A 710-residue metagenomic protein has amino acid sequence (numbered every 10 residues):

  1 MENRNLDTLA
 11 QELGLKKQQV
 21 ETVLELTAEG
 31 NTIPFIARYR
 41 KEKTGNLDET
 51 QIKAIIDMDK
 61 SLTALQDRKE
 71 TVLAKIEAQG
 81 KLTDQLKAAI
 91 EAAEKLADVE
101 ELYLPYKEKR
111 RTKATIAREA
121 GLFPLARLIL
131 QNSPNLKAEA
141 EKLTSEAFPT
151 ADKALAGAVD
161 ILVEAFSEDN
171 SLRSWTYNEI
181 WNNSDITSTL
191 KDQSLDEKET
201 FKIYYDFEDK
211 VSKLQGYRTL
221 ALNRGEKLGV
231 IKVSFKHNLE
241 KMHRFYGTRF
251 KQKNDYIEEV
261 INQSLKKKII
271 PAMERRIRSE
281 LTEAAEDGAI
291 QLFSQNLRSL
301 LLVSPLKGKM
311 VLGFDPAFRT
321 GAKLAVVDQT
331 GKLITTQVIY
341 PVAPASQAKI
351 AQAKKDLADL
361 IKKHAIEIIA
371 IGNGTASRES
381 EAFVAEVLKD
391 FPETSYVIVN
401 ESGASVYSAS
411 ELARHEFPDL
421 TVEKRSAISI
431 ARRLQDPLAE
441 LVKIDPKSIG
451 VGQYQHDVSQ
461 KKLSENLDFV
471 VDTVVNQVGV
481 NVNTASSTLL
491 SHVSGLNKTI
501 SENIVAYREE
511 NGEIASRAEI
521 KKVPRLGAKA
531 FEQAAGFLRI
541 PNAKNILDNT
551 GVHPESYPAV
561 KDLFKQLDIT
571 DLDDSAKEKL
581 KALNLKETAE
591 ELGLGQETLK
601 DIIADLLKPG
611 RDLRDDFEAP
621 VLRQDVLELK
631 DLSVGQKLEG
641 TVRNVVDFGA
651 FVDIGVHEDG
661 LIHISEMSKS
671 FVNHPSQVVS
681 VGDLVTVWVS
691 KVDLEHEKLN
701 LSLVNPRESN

Functional and structural regions predicted by a protein language model:
E25-A28, P105, I116-E119, A221-G225 (+15 more regions): Replace "in large, NTP-powered and nucleic-acid-processing enzymes" with "in large, NTP-powered factors and other
T32, T44, D48-P149, Q477-D616 (+3 more regions): Accessory alpha-helical DNA-binding modules that contact the DNA backbone or grooves
Y39-K41, N238, P316, Q329-T330 (+8 more regions): Short, ordered loop/turn segments at secondary-structure junctions
Q51-K53, S61, L65-G313, A317-D419 (+1 more regions): Duplex nucleic acid-engaging cores and interfaces of nucleic-acid transaction enzymes
D98, V397, G403, S408-V478 (+1 more regions): Long, charge-rich intrinsically disordered scaffolds of nucleic-acid metabolism proteins
E139-K142, A147-A151, F207-K210, G229 (+5 more regions): Low-complexity, acidic/Ser/Thr- and charged residue-rich accessory regions of DNA metabolism proteins
N178-I186, F314-F318, T375-E379, V399-V406 (+4 more regions): A glycine-rich phosphate-binding loop feature that marks nucleotide/adenosyl-phosphate handling sites
R276-S294, S448-G479, E587-V634: Long, charged amphipathic helices and adjacent flexible linkers at domain junctions
